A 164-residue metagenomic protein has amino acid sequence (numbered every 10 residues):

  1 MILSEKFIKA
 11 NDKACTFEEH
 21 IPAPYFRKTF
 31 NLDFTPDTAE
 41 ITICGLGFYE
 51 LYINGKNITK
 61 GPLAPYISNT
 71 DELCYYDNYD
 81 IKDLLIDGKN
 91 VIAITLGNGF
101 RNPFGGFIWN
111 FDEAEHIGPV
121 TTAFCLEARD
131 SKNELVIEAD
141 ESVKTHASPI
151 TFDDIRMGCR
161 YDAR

Functional and structural regions predicted by a protein language model:
M1-K13: N-terminal, polar/Ser/Thr-rich
A10-C15, I21, F26-R164: Accessory beta-strand-rich segments of carbohydrate-active enzymes
